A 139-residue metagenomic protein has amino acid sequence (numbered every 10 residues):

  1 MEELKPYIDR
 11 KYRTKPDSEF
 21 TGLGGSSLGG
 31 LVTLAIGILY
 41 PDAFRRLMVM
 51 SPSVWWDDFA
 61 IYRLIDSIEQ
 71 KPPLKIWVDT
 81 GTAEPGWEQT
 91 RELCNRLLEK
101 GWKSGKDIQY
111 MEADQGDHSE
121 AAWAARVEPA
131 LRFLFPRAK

Functional and structural regions predicted by a protein language model:
M1-K139: Non-catalytic cap/lid and distal C-terminal segments of serine-dependent acyl enzymes
